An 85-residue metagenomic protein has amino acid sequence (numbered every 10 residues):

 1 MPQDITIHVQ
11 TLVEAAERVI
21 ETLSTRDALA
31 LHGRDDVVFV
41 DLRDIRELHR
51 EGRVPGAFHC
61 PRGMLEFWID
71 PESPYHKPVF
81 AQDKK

Functional and structural regions predicted by a protein language model:
M1-V54: Flexible, polar/low-complexity N-terminal or interdomain linker segments that lie immediately upstream of folded
R62-E66: Short, acidic/turn-prone active-site loops that include or flank metal/cofactor- and phosphate-binding residues
F67-S73: Short, charged, surface-exposed secondary-structure boundary motifs
S73-K85: Catalytic cysteine-centered active loop of the rhodanese-like fold, especially the PTP/DSP P-loop
